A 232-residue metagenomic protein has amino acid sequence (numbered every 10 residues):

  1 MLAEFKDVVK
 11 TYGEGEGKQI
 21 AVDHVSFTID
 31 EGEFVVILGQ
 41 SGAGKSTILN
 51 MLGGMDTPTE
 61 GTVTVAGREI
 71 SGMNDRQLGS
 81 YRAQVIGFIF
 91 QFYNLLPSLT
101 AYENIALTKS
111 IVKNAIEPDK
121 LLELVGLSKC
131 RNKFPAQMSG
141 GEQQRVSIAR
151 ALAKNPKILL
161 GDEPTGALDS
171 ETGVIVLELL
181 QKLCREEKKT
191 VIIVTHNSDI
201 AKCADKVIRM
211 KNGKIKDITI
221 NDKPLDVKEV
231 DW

Functional and structural regions predicted by a protein language model:
L2-M210: ABC family nucleotide-binding domain
K206, K214-W232: Conserved beta-strand-loop-alpha-helix hinge in the C-terminal portion of ABC ATPase nucleotide-binding domains
